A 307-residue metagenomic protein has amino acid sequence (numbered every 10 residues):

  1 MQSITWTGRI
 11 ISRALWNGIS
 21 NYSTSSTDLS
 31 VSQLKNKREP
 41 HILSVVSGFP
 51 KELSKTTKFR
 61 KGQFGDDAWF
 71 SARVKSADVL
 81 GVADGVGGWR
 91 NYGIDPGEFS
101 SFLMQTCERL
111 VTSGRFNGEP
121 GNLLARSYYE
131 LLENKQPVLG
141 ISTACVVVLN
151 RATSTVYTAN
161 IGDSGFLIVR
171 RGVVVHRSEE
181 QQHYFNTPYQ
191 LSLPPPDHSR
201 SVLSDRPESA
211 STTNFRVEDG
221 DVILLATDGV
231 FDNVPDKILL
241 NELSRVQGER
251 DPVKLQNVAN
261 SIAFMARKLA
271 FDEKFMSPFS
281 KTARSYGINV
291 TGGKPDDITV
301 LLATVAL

Functional and structural regions predicted by a protein language model:
M1-L307: PP2C/PPM-type serine/threonine phosphatase catalytic domain
